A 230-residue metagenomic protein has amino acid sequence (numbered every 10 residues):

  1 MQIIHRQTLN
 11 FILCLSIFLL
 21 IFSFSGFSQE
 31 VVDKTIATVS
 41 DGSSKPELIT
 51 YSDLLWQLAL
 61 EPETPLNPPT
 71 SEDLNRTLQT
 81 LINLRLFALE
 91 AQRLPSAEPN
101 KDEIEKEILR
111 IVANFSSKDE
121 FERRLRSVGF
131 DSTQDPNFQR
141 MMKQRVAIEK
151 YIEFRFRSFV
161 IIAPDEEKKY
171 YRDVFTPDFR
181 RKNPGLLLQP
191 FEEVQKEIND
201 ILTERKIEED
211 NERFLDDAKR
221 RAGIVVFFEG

Functional and structural regions predicted by a protein language model:
I3-L13: Bacterial N-terminal signal peptides that target proteins for export
I12-S23: Bacterial N-terminal signal peptides
L13, T50, K169-Y170: Intrinsically disordered, low-complexity N-terminal regions enriched in serine/proline/glycine with scattered basic
F24-S28: Sec/Tat signal peptide C-region and signal peptidase I cleavage site
Q29-T38, S43, N67-G230: Peptidyl-prolyl cis-trans isomerase
V31-E63: Periplasmic POTRA and POTRA-like interaction domains that precede and scaffold membrane channels/assemblies
